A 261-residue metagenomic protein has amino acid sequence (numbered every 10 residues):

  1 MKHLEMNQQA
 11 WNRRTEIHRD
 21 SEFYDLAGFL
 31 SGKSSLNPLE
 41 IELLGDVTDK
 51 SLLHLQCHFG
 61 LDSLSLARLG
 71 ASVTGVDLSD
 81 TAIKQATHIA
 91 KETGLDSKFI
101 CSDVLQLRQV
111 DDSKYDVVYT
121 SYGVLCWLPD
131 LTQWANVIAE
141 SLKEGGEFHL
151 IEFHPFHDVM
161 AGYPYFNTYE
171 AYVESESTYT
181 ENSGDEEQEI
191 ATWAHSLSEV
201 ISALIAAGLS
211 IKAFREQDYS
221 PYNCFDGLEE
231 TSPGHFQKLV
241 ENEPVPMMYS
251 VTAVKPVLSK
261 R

Functional and structural regions predicted by a protein language model:
M1-T48, L61, S65: Conserved class I S-adenosyl-L-methionine
S51-Q106: Class I SAM-dependent methyltransferase SAM/SAH-binding core
Q109-V118: A short acidic, Gly/Pro-enriched loop at the edge of an enzyme's catalytic core that lines a small-molecule cofactor
T132-E147: A short glycine-rich, Lys/Arg-flanked "PGG" loop and its adjoining helix->strand segment in the class I
E147-Y179: Conserved class I S-adenosyl-L-methionine
E152, F156-H157, G184-E199: Acceptor-substrate binding/catalytic loop of class I
I190-F214: Short alpha-helix
A207-L209, E230-R261: Core SAM-dependent methyltransferase catalytic element
